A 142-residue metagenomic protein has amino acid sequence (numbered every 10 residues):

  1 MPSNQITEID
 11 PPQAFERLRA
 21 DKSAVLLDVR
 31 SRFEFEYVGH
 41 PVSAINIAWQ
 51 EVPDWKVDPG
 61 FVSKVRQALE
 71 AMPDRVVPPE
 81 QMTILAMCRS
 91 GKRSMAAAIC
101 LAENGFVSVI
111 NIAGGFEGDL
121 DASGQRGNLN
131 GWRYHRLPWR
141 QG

Functional and structural regions predicted by a protein language model:
M1-V25, R32-T83, S94-G142: Rhodanese-like catalytic fold shared by cysteine-dependent sulfurtransferases and DSP/PTP-type phosphatases
M87: Short, surface-exposed ligand- or partner-binding patches at beta-edge/loop junctions that are enriched in aromatics
